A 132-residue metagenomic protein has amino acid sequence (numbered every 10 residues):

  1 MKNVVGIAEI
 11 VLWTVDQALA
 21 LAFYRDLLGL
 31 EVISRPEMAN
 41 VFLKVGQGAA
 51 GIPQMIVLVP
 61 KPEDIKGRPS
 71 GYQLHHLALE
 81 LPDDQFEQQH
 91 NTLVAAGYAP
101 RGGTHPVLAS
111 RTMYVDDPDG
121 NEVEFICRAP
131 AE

Functional and structural regions predicted by a protein language model:
M1-A18, L77, A131-E132: N-terminal beta-strand motif that seeds the catalytic metal site of vicinal oxygen chelate
G6, E37, I52, H75 (+1 more regions): Exposed loop/turn and edge beta-strand positions of beta-sandwich/beta-sheet ligand-binding modules
W13-I56: Core segments of cupin and vicinal oxygen chelate
T14-Q17, Y72, L77-E122: Vicinal oxygen chelate
L43-A49, V115-P118, R128: Active-site beta-strand termini and strand-to-loop segments that position acidic
M55, E122-F125: Short glycine-/small-residue motifs
V59-D64, C127-A129: Acetyl-CoA-dependent GNAT
L108, A129-E132: A short acidic/small-residue loop/turn micro-motif
